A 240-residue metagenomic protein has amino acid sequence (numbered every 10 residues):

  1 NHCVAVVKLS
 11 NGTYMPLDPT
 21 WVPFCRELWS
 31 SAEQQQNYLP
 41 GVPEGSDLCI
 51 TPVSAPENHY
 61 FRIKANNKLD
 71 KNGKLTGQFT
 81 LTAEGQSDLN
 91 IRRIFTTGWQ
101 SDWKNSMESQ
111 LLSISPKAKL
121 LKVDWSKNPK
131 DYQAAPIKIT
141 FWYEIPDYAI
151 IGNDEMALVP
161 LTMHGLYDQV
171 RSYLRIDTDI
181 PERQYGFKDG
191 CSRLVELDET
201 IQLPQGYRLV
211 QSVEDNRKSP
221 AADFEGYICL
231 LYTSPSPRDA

Functional and structural regions predicted by a protein language model:
N1-S234, R238: A sensor for short, sequence-defined functional sites
